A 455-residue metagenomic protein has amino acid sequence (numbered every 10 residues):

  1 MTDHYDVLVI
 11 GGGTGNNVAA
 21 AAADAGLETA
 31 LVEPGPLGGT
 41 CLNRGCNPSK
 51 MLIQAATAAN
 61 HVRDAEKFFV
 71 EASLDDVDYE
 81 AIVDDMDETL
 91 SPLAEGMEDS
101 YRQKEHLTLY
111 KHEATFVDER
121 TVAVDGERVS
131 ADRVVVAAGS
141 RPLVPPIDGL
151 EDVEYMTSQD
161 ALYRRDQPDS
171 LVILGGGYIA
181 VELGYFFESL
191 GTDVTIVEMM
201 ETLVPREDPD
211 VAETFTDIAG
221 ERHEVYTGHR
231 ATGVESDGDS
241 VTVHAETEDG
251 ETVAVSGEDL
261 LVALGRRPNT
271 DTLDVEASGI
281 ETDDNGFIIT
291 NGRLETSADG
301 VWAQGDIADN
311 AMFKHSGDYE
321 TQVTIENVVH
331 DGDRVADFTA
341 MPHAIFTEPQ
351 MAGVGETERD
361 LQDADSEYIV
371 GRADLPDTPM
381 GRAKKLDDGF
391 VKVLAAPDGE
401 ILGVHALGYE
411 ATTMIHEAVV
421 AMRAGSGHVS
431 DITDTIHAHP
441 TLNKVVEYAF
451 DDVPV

Functional and structural regions predicted by a protein language model:
T2-Y5, A20-L27, V32-Q167, M200-L203 (+8 more regions): Glycine-rich flavin
L8-N17, A21-G35, T40, N47 (+3 more regions): Flexible, glycine-rich terminal cap/loop adjacent to redox cofactors in electron-transfer oxidoreductases
I10-T14, P34-G35, L174-G177, D306 (+1 more regions): Glycine-rich Rossmann-fold phosphate-binding loop(s) that bind the pyrophosphate of adenine dinucleotide cofactors
C46, A138-D193, V225, E276-S278 (+1 more regions): Glycine-rich dinucleotide-binding loop and its adjacent helix/turn
T108-K111, T115-V122, V129, D193-G292: A Rossmann-like FAD-binding core segment of flavoenzymes
E151-P168, A254-H330, E417-V420: FAD-site-proximal beta/loop scaffold in flavoenzymes
D210-I218, D299-G300, Q304-D360, D434 (+1 more regions): A conserved FAD-binding loop/helix module that cradles the flavin
